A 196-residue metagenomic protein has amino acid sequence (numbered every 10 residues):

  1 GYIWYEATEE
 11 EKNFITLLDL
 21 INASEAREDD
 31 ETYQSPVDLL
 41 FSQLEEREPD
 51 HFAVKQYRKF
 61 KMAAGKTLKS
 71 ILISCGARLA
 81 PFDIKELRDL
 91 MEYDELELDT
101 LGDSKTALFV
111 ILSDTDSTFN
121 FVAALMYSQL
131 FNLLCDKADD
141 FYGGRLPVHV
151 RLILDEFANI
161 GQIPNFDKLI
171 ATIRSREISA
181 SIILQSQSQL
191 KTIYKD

Functional and structural regions predicted by a protein language model:
G1-I178: P-loop NTPase motor domains
I170-D196: Conserved ATP-driven motor cores of ASCE-family P-loop NTPases powering translocation/secretion/packaging/pilus
